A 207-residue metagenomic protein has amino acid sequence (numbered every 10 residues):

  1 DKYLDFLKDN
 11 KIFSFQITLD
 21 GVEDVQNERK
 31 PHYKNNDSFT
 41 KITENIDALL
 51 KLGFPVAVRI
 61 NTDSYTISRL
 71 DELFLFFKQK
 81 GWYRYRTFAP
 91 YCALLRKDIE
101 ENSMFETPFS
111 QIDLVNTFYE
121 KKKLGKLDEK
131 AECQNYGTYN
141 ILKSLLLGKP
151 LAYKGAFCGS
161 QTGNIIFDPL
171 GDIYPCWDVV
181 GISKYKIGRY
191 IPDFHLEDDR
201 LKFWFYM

Functional and structural regions predicted by a protein language model:
D1: Mobile, glycine- and charge-enriched loop segments and immediately flanking short secondary-structure elements within
L4-E23, R86-L95: Non-cysteine beta-strand/loop elements that form the S-adenosyl-L-methionine
S14-F15, P55-A57, T87-A89, N164-I165 (+1 more regions): Beta-sheet entry/capping signal
L19-G21, R29, I42, N61-T62 (+2 more regions): Long, contiguous hydrophobic alpha-helical segments, chiefly transmembrane helices and signal peptides
V22, D63-Y65, L95-K97, D172 (+1 more regions): Short, solvent-exposed loop/turn segments at secondary-structure junctions
V25-E28, Y185-K186: Short, charged, surface-exposed secondary-structure boundary motifs
E28-S160: Radical SAM enzyme [4Fe-4S]-AdoMet core and its adjacent flexible, acidic and glycine-rich loops/tails across
C133-M207: Accessory C-terminal segments flanking Radical SAM cores
